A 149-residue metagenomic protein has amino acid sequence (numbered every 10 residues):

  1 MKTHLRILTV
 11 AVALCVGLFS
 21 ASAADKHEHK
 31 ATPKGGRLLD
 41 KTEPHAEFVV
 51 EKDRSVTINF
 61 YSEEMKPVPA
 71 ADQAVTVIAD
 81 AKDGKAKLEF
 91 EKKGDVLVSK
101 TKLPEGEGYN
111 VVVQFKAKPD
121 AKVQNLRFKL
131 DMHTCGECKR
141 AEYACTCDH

Functional and structural regions predicted by a protein language model:
M1-V10: Bacterial N-terminal signal peptides that target proteins for export
H4, G17-H149: Intrinsically disordered, low-complexity terminal tails/loops enriched in metal-binding residues
T9-G17: Bacterial N-terminal signal peptides
